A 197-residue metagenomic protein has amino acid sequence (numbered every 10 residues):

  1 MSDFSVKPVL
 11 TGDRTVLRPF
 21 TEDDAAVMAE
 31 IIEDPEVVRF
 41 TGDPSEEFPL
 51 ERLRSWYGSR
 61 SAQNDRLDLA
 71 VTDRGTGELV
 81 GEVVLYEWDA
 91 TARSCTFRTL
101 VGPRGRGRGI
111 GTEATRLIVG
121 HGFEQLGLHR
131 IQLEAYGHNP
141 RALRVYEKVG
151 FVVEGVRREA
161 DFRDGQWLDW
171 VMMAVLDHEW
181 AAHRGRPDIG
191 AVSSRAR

Functional and structural regions predicted by a protein language model:
M1-R104, W167-L168, V175-R197: GNAT-family acyltransferases
V16, V27, T96, L100 (+4 more regions): Amphipathic alpha-helical recognition patches that constitute DNA-binding helices
F20, H121-F123, F151: Conserved hydrophobic/aromatic "anchor" residues that stabilize well-ordered secondary structure elements
G77, G109, N139, G165: Conserved G/P- and acidic residue-centered "switch" motifs that form tight phosphate/ATP-binding loops in soluble
G107-H121, P140-K148: Conserved acetyl-CoA-binding loop-helix of GNAT-fold acetyltransferases
E124-E134: Conserved GNAT acetyl-CoA-binding A-motif
Q132-A135, V152-M172: Conserved catalytic-core motifs of GNAT/GCN5-like acyltransferases
